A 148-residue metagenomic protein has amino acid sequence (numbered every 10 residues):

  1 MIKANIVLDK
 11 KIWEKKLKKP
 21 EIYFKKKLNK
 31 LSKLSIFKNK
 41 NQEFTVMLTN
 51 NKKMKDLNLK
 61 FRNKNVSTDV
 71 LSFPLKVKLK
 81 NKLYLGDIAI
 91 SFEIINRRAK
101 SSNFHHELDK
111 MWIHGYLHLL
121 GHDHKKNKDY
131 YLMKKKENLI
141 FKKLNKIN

Functional and structural regions predicted by a protein language model:
M1-W112, Y116-N148: An acidic/histidine-cluster motif and surrounding catalytic segment that typifies divalent-metal-assisted enzyme active
